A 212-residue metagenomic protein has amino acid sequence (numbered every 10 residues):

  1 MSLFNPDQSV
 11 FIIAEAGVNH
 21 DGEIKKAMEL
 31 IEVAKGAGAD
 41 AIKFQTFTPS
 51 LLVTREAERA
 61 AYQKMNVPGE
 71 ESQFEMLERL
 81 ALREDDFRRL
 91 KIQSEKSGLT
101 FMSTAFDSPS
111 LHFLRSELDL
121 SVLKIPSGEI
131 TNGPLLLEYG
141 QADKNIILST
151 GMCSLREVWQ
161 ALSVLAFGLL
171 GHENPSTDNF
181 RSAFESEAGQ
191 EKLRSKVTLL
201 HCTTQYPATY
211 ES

Functional and structural regions predicted by a protein language model:
M1-S212: Catalytic cores and adjacent flexible loops of soluble metabolic enzymes that perform enolate/carbanion chemistry on
